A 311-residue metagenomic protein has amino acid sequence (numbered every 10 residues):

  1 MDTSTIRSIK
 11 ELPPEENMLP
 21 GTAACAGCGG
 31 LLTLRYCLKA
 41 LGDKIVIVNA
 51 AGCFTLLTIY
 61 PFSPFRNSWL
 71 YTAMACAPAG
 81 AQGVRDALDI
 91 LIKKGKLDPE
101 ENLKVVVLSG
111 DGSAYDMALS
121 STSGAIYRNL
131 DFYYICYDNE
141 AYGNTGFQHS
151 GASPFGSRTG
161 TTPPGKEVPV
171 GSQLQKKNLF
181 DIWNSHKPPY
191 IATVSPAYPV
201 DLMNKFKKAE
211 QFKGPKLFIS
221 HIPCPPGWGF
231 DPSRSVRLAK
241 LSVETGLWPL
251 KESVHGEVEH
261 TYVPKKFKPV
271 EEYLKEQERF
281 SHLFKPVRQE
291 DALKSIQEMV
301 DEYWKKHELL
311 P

Functional and structural regions predicted by a protein language model:
D2-Y134, F147-S157, S172, S185: Cofactor-binding active-site loop characterized by glycine-rich and histidine/acidic residues
S8-L12, E101, G151-K208, F212: Conserved thiamine diphosphate
E15, G27-L31, M74-P78, Q173 (+4 more regions): Electropositive phosphate-/nucleotide-binding environments in soluble metabolic enzymes
T55, N139-N144, P225-G227: Short gly/pro/ser/thr-enriched loop/turn and capping motifs at secondary-structure boundaries
S113, A197, P223-C224: Catalytic metal-binding/acid-base residues of hydrolase active sites
A118-S120, G146-F147, V194-S195, L202-F206 (+1 more regions): A short secondary-structure junction signal
C136, A192-V194, L217-H221: Short, conserved beta-strand edge motifs with alternating hydrophobic and charged residues
L202-P311: Glycine/aspartate-rich loop-and-adjacent alpha/beta segment that forms the canonical ThDP
